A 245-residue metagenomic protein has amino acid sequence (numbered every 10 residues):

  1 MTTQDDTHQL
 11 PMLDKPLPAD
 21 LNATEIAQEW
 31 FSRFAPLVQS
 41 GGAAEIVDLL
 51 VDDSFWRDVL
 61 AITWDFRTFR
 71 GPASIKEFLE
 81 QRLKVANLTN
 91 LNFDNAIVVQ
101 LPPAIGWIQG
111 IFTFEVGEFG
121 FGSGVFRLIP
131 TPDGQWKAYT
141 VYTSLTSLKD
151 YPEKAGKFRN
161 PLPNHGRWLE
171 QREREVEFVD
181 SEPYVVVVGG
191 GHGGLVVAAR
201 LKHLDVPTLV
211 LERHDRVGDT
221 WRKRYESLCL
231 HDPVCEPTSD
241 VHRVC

Functional and structural regions predicted by a protein language model:
T2-L49, R172-P183: Short, low-complexity N-terminal intrinsically disordered segments enriched in polar/charged residues
T2-Q9, E118-R174: Short beta-strand edge/turn micro-motifs at domain boundaries
T24-I26, P36, S40-A104: A solvent-exposed, acidic/Ser-Thr-rich amphipathic alpha-helical stretch
I105-Q109, F121: A general secondary-structure signal for short beta-strands and their flanking turns/coil in non-transmembrane regions
Q109-G117: Short beta-strand segments that buttress and anchor functional surface loops
E175-L211: N-terminal Rossmann-like FAD-binding beta1-loop-alpha1 element of flavoenzymes
H214-V217: Helix N-cap at the beta1-alpha1 junction of Rossmann-like dinucleotide-binding domains, i.e., the first residues
R222-C245: Glycine-rich active-site loop/strand segments that organize a redox cofactor
